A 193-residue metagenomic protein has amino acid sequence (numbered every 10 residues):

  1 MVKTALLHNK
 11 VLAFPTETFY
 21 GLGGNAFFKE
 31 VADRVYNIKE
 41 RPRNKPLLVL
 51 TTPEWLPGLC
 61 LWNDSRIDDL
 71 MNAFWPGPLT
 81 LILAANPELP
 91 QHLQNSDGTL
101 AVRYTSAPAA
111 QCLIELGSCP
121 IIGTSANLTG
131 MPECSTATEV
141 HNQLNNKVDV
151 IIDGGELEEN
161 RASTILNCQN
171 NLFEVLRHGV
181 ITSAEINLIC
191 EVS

Functional and structural regions predicted by a protein language model:
M1-S193: Active-site-adjacent structural elements in enzyme catalytic cores
